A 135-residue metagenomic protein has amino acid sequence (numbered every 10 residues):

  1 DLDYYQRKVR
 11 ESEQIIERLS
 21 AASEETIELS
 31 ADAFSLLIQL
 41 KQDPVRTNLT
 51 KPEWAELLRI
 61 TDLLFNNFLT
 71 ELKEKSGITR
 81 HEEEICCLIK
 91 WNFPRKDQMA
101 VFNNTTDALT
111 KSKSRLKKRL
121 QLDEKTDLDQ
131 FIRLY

Functional and structural regions predicted by a protein language model:
D1-A33: Long, heptad-repeat coiled-coil alpha-helices used as oligomerization/scaffolding rods
S23-T47, W54: Short, flexible helix-to-coil linker/hinge segments that flank and couple to helix-turn-helix
Q42, T47-Y135: Cytosolic nucleotide-binding catalytic cores of signal-transduction proteins
